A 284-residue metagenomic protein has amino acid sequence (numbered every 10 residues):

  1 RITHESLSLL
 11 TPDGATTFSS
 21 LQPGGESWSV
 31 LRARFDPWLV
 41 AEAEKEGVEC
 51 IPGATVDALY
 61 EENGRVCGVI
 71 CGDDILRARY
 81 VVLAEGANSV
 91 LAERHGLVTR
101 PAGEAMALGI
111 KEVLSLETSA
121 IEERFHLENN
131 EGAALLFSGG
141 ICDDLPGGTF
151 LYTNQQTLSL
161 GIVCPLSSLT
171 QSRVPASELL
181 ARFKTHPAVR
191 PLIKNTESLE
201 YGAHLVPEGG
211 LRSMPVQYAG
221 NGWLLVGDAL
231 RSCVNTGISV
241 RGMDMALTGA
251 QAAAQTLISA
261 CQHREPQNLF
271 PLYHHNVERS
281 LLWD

Functional and structural regions predicted by a protein language model:
R1-A58, G109, V113: Conserved N-terminal/central alpha/beta ligand/cofactor-binding core
L21-Q22, I162-L166, A229-L230: Short, histidine-centered active-site or binding-site loop motifs used for metal coordination, general acid-base
Q22-E26, L97-T99, L166-S167, S239-M243: Short glycine-enriched, charge-decorated loop/helix-capping segments at active-site entrances that position
W28, R32, C67, G103 (+1 more regions): Alpha-helix N-cap/helix-initiation motif
R34, W38, G86, G109 (+1 more regions): Short amphipathic alpha-helical face segments that pack within enzyme cores and frequently flank/anchor catalytic
W38, E42-L192: Predominantly flavin-linked oxidoreductase catalytic cores and closely associated redox partners
C142-L145, Q155, S168-A252, T256-S280: FAD/FMN-dependent oxidoreductases across multiple families
